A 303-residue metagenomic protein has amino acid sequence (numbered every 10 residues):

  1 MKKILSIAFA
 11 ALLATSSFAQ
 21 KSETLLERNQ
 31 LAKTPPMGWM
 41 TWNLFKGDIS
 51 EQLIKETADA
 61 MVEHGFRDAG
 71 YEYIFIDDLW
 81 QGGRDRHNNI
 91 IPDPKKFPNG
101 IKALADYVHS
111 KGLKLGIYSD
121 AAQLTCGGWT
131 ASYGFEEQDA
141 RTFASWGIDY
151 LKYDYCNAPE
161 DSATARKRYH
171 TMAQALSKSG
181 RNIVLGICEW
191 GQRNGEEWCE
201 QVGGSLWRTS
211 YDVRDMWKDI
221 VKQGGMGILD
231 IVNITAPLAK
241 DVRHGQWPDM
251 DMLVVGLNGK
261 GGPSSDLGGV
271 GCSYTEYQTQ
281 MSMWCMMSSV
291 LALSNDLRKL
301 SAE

Functional and structural regions predicted by a protein language model:
M1-K21: Bacterial Sec-dependent N-terminal signal peptides
Q20-K55, A60, R141, I183: N-terminal module-boundary/linker segments of secreted carbohydrate-active enzymes
N29-T34, F66-A69, V108-S110, A144-S145 (+5 more regions): Extracellular/periplasmic catalytic domains that process cell-envelope and extracellular macromolecules
W42-L44, L79, D120-L124, C156-A158 (+2 more regions): Active-site beta-loop-alpha junctions enriched in small/polar residues
T57, M61-S162, R168: Aromatic-lined carbohydrate-binding/catalytic grooves of carbohydrate-active enzymes
Y150, C156-A158, S162-I183, W190-G191: Extracytoplasmic, non-cytosolic globular domains
V184-N295: Glycan-recognition surfaces
L293-E303: Non-catalytic C-terminal accessory modules of carbohydrate-active enzymes
